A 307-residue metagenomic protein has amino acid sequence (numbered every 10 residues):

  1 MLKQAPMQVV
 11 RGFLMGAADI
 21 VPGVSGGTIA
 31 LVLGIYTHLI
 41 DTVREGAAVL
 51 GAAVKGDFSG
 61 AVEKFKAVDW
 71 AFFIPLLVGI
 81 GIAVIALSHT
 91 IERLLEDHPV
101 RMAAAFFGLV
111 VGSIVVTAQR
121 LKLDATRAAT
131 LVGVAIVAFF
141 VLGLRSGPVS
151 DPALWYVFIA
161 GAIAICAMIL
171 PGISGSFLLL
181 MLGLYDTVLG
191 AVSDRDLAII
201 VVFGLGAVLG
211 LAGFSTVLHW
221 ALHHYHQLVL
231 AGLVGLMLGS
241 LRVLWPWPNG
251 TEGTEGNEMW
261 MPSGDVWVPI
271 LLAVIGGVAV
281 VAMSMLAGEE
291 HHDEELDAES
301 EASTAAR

Functional and structural regions predicted by a protein language model:
M1-I20, S25-L170, S174-R307: Multi-pass membrane proteins that catalyze or facilitate reactions on polyprenyl-/lipid-phosphate substrates and their
